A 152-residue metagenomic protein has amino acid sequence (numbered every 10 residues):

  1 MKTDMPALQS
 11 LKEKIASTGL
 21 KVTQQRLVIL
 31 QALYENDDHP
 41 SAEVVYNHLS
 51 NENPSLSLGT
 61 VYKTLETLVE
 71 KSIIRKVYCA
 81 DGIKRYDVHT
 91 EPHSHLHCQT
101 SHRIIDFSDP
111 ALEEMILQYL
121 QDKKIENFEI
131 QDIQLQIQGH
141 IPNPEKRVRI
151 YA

Functional and structural regions predicted by a protein language model:
M5-G19: Short, Lys/Arg-enriched N-terminal segment that forms or immediately precedes the first helix of a structured domain
L20, Y34-D37, N51-E52: Short helix-capping/hinge SLiMs at alpha-helix to coil transitions
V22-Q24: Short helix-coil-helix linker/hinge
L27-A32, V44: Pre-recognition alpha-helix immediately N-terminal to the DNA-recognition helix within helix-turn-helix or winged-helix
V44-L49, V61: A short acidic, leucine-rich amphipathic alpha-helix
V61-K71: Basic amphipathic alpha-helical segments that dock to polyanions
K71-A152: Non-DNA-binding regulatory cores of transcription-related proteins, predominantly C-terminal effector-binding
